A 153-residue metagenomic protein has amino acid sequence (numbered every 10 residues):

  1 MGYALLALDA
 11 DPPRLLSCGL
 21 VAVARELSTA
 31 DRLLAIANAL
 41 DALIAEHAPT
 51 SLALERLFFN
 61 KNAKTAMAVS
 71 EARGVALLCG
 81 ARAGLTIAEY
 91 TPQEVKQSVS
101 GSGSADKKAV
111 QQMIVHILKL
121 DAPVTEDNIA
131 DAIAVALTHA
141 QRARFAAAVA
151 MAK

Functional and structural regions predicted by a protein language model:
M1-K153: Phosphate- and other anionic-substrate recognition elements at nucleic-acid/protein interfaces
